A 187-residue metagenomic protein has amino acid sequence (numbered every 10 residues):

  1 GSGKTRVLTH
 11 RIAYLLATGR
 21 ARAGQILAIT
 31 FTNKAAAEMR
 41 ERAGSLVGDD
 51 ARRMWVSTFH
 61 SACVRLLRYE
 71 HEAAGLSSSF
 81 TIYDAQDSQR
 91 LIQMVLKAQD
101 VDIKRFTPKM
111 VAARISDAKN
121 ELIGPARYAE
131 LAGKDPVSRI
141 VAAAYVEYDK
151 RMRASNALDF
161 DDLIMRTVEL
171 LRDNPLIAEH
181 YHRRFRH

Functional and structural regions predicted by a protein language model:
S2, A13-F185: A basic/glycine-biased coupling hinge at the interface between accessory DNA-binding modules
V7-L8: Hydrophobic positions on the alpha1 helix immediately C-terminal to the Walker A/P-loop
